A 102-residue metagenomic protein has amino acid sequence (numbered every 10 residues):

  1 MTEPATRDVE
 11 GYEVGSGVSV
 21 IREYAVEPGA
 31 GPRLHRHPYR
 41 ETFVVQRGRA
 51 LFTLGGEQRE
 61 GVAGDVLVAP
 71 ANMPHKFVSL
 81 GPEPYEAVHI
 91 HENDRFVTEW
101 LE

Functional and structural regions predicted by a protein language model:
M1-E23, R33, T98-E102: A short, N-terminal "cap"/entry segment at the start of jelly-roll beta-barrel domains of the cupin/DSBH fold
V20-H37, A71: Conserved short histidine dyad/triad with adjacent acidic residue
A25-V26, R36-F52, I90: Short, conserved beta-strand element in jelly-roll/cupin
T42, R49-L51, Q58, P74 (+1 more regions): Structural motif
G56-N72: Short acidic-glycine-tyrosine-enriched beta hairpin
A71-V97: Ligand-binding loop in jelly-roll beta-barrel domains
